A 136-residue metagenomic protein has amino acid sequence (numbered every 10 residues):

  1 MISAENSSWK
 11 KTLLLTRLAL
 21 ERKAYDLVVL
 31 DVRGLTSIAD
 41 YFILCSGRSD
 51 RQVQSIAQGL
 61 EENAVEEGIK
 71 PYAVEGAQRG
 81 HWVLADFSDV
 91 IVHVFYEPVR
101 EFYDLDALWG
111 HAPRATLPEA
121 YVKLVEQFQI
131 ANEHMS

Functional and structural regions predicted by a protein language model:
M1-V29, R33-G34, R51, S55 (+2 more regions): Long, contiguous binding/interaction regions
I2-S3, G47-R48, G68: Short, contiguous strand/loop micro-motifs
D31-S46, A77, W82: Short, charge-patterned binding micro-sites
A39, V90, Y103: Change "...and in nucleic-acid phosphodiester-cleaving endonucleases..." to "...and in nucleic-acid processing enzymes
G47, N63, L84, A120-E126: Residue-level signature of transmembrane alpha-helix interfaces in integral membrane proteins
I56-E61: Short amphipathic alpha-helices in soluble, non-transmembrane regions that often serve as interface/regulatory elements
N63-F95: Mid-chain, well-packed structural core segment of small domains
